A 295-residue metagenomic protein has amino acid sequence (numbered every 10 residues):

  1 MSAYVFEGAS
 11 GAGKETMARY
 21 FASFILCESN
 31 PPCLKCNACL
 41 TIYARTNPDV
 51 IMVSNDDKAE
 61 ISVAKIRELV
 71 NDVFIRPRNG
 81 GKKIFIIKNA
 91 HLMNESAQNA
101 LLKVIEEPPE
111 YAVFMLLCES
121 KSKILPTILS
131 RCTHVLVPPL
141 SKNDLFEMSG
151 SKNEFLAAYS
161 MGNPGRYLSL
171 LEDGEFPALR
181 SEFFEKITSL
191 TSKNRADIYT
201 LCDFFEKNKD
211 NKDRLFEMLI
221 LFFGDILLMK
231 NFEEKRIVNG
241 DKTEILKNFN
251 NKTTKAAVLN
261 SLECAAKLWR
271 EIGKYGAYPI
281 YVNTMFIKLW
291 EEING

Functional and structural regions predicted by a protein language model:
M1-F24, A38-T41, E110-V113, E119-G295: Charged, glycine-rich active-site and insertion segments that engage polyanionic ligands
M1-I87, V113: P-loop/Walker A NTP-binding region and its immediately flanking N-terminal helices in P-loop NTPase folds
N47, I66, Q98, L129 (+1 more regions): ATP/adenylate-binding site constellation spanning eukaryotic-like Ser/Thr protein kinases, ABC-transporter
V63, N94-S96, E110, P126: Conserved D-loop-proximal element of ABC-family nucleotide-binding domains
N71, K103, P126, S130: Conserved adenine-binding aromatic site and its adjacent loop/helix in ATP-hydrolyzing domains
F74, N99-L116: Conserved catalytic/switch belt of AAA+ P-loop NTPases
N89-M93, K121: Conserved Walker B
